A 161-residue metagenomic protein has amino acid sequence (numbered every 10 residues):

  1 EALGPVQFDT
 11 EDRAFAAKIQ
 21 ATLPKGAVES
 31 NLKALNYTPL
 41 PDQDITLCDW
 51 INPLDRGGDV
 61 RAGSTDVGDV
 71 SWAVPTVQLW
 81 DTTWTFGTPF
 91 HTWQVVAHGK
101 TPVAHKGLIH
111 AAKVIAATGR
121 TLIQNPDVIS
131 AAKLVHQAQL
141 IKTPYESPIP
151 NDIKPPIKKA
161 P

Functional and structural regions predicted by a protein language model:
E1-P161: Metal-dependent amide/peptide-bond hydrolase catalytic core, centered on the "pita-bread" metallohydrolase fold
